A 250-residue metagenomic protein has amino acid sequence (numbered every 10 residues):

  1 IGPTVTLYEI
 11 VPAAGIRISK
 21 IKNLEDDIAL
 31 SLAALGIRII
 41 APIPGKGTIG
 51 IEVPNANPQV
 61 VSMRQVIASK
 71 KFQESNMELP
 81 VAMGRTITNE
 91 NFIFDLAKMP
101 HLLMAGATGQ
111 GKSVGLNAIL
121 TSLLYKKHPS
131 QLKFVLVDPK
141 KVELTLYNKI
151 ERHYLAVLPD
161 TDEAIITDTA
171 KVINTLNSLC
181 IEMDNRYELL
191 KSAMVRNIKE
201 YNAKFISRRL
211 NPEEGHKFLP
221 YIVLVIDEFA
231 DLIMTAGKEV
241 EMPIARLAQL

Functional and structural regions predicted by a protein language model:
I1-E74: Non-catalytic, charged/low-complexity accessory segments that flank nucleotide-binding cores of NTPase families
L7, K20, A29, I43-T48 (+4 more regions): P-loop NTPase catalytic phosphate-binding loop
N55, Y201-N202, P212-G215: Charged, low-hydrophobicity low-complexity segments
V66, E182, K204: Residues that form generic nucleotide/phosphate-binding pockets
V195-I206: Short glycine-rich substrate-engagement loop in P-loop NTPases that contacts/grips substrate
R208-L210: A short, acidic/glycine-rich surface segment
